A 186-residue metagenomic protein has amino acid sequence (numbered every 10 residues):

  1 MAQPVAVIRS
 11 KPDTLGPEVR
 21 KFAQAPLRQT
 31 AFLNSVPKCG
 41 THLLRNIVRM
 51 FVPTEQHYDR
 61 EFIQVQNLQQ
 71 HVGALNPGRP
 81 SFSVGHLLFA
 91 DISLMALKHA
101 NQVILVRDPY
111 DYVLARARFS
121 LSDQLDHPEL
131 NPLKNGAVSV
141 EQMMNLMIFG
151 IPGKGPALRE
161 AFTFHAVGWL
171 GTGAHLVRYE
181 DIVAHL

Functional and structural regions predicted by a protein language model:
M1-V177: PAPS-dependent sulfotransferase catalytic domain
E180: Conserved strand-to-loop "acid loop" that flanks and positions the catalytic carboxylate
V183-L186: Short, intrinsically disordered, charge-balanced linker/junction segments flanking boundaries in proteins
